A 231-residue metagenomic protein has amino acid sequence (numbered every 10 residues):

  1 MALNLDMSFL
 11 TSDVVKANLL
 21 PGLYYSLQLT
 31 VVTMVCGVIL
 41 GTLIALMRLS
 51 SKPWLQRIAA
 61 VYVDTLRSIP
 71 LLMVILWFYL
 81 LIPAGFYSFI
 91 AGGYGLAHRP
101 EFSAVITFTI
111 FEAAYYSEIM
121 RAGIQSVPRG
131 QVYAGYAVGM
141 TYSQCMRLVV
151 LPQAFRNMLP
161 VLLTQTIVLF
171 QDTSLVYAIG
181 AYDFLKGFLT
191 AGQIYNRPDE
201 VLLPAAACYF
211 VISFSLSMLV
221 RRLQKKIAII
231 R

Functional and structural regions predicted by a protein language model:
M1-R231: Transmembrane alpha-helices and adjacent helix-loop boundaries
